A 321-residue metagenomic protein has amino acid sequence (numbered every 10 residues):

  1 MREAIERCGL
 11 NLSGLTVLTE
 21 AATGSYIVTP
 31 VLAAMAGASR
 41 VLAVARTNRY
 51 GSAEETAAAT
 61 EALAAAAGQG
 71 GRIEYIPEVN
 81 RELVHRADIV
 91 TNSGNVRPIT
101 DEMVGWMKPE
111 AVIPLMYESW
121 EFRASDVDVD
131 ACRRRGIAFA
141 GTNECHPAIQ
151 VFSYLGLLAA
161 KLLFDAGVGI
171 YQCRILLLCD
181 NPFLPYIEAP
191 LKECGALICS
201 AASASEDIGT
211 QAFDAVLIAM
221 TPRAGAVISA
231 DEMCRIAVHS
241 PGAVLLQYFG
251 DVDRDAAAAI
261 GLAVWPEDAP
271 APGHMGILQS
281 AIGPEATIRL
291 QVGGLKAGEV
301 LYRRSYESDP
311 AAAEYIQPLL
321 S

Functional and structural regions predicted by a protein language model:
S13-I27, N143, L155-S200: Glycine-rich adenosine-cofactor-binding loop
E20-A43: Histidine-anchored nucleotide/phosphate-binding helix
M35, S39-A66: Glycine-rich phosphate-binding loop and adjoining beta1-alpha1-beta2 segment of Rossmann-like nucleotide-binding folds
M35-V41, E193-A202: Conserved S-adenosyl-L-methionine
A64-E82, G195-A212: A short, well-structured beta->alpha microelement
V79-G105, S203-A281: Rossmann-like adenosine-cofactor binding region
H85-V168, L246, G250-A258: Phosphate/diphosphate ligand-binding glycine-rich loop within oxidoreductases
A140-R174, G242-S321: Adenosine-phosphate binding glycine-rich loop
